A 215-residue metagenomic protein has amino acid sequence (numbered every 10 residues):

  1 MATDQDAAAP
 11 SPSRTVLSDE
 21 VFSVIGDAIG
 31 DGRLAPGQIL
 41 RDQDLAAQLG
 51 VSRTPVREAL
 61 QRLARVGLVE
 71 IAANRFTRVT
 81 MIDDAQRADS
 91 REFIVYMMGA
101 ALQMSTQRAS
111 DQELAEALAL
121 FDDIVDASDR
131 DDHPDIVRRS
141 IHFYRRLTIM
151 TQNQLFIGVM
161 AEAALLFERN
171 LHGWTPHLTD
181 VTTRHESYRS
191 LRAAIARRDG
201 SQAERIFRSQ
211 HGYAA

Functional and structural regions predicted by a protein language model:
M1-Q107, A215: Short linear motifs at protein or domain termini
A28, R33, A127, T148-M150 (+1 more regions): Hydrophobic side-chain positions on well-ordered alpha-helices, corresponding to helix-helix packing/interface faces
F93-T106, I141-L178: Hydrophobic, amphipathic alpha-helical faces that serve as interaction scaffolds
M97, L120-D123, A127, R139-R146 (+4 more regions): Amphipathic coiled-coil alpha-helices
A100-D126: Amphipathic alpha-helical dimerization/coiled-coil segments that flank or bridge DNA-binding/regulatory modules
R130-D132: Short coil/turn linkers that connect adjacent helices within long alpha-helical scaffolds, especially alpha-solenoid
L165, H172-A215: C-terminal all-alpha effector/ligand-binding and dimerization domain of prokaryotic HTH-type transcriptional repressors
